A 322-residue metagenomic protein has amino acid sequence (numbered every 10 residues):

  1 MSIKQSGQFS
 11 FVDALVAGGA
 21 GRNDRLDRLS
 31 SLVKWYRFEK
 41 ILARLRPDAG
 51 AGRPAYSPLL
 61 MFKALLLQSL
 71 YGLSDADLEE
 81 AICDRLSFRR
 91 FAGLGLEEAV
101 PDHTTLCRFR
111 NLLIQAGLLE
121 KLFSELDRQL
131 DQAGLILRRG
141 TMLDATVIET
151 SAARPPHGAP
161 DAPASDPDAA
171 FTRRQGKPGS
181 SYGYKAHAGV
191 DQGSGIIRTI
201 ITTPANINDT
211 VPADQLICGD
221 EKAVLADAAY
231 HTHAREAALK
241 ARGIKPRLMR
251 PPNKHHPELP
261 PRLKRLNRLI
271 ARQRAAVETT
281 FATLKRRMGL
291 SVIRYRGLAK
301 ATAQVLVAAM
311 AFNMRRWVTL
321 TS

Functional and structural regions predicted by a protein language model:
M1-Y36, A43-R44, W317-S322: Charged, often Cys/His-bearing segments associated with DNA-binding zinc-finger transcription factors
R22-Y71: Basic, short loop/linker segments at the boundary and entry of helix-turn-helix/winged-helix-like folds
K34, G52-L59, E98-P101, T302-L306 (+1 more regions): Secondary-structure capping and boundary motifs in well-ordered enzyme cores
F38-R46, F281, K285, A311: Amphipathic, well-packed alpha-helical segments that form the structural scaffold of globular domains
E80-C83, A92-E97, P101-K245, P251 (+2 more regions): Polybasic low-complexity intrinsically disordered regions
K222-A223, A228-A299, A303-L306: Helix-centered, glycine/charged polyanion-binding patches within enzymatic domains that contact phosphate-containing
